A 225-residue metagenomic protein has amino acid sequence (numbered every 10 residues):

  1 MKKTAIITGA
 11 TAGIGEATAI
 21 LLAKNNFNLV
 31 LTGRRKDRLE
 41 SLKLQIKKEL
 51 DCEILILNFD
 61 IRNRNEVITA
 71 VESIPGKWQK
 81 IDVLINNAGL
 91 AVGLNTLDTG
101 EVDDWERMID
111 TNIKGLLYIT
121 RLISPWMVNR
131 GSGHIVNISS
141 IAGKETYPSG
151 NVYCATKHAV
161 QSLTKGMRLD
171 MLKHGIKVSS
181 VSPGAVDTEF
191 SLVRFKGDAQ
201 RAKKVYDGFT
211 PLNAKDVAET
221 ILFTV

Functional and structural regions predicted by a protein language model:
T11-G13: Conserved glycine-rich cofactor-binding loop
F27-S41: Conserved glycine-rich Rossmann-like NAD(P)H-binding loop of the short-chain dehydrogenase/reductase
N58-T69, V102: The beta1-alpha1 cofactor-binding region of Rossmann-like NAD(H)/NADP(H)-dependent oxidoreductases
N95-L97, E101-E106: Substrate-binding pocket helix/loop in short-chain dehydrogenase/reductase
T120, T156: Active-site helix of classical SDR
S140: Residue(s) in the substrate-gating loop at a strand-loop-helix junction that position the organic substrate next
S180-V181, T188, Q200-V225: C-terminal helical subdomain
